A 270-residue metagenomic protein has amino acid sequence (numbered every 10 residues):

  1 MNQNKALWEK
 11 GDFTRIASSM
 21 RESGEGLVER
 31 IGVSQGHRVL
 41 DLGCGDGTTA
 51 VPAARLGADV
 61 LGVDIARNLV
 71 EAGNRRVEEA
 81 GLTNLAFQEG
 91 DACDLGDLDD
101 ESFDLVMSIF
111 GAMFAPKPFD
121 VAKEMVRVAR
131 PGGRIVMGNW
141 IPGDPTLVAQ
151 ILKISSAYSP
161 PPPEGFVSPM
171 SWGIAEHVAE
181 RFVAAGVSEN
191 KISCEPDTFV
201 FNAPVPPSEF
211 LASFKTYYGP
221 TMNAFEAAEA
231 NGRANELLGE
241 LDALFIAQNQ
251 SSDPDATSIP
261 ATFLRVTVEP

Functional and structural regions predicted by a protein language model:
M1-H37, T48, A72, E79-A80 (+2 more regions): Conserved class I S-adenosyl-L-methionine
N2-K5, E9, I192-D253: C-terminal helical/coil "lid" or tail adjacent to the Rossmann-like core of SAM-dependent
R38-G96, D120: Class I SAM-dependent methyltransferase SAM/SAH-binding core
C93-L105: A short acidic, Gly/Pro-enriched loop at the edge of an enzyme's catalytic core that lines a small-molecule cofactor
D104-F119, I141: A short SAM/SAH-binding and catalytic strip from SAM-dependent methyltransferases
A115-P116, A129-P131: Helix-to-beta-strand junctions that scaffold the AdoMet/dcAdoMet cofactor pocket in Class I SAM-dependent enzymes
F119, R134-V205, T221: Conserved catalytic/acceptor-binding region of the Class I
A185-V187, A261-P270: Core SAM-dependent methyltransferase catalytic element
